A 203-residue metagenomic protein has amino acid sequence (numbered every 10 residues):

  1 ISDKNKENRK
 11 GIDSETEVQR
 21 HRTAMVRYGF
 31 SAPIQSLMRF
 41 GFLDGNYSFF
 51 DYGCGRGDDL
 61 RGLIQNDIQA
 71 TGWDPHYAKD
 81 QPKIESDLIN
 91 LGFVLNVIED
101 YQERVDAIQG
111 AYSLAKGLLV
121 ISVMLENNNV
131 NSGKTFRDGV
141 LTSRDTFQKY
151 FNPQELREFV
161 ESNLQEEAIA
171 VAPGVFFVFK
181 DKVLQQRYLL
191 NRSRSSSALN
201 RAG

Functional and structural regions predicted by a protein language model:
I1-I84, V120-G203: Class I (Rossmann-like) S-adenosyl-L-methionine-dependent methyltransferase catalytic domain, capturing the SAM-binding
W73-K79, L95-I98, D106-I108: Short secondary-structure capping micro-motifs at structural edges
L88-Q102: A short SAM/SAH-binding and catalytic strip from SAM-dependent methyltransferases
E103-D106, E155: An acidic, carboxylate-rich microenvironment
V105-L119: A short glycine-rich, Lys/Arg-flanked "PGG" loop and its adjoining helix->strand segment in the class I
